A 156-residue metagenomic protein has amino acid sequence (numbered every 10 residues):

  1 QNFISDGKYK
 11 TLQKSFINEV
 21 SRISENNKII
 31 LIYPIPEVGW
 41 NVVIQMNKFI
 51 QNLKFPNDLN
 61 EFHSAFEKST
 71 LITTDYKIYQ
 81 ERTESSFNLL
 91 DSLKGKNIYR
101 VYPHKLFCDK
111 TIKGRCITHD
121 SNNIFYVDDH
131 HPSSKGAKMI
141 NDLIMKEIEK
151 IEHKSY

Functional and structural regions predicted by a protein language model:
Q1-Y156: Extracellular glycan-modifying ectodomains
